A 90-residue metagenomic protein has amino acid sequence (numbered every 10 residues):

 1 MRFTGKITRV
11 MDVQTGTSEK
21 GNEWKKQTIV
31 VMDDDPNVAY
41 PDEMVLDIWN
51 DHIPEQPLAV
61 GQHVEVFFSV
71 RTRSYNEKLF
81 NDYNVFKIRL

Functional and structural regions predicted by a protein language model:
M1-L90: Single-stranded nucleic acid-binding surfaces, predominantly the OB-fold ssDNA-binding core
